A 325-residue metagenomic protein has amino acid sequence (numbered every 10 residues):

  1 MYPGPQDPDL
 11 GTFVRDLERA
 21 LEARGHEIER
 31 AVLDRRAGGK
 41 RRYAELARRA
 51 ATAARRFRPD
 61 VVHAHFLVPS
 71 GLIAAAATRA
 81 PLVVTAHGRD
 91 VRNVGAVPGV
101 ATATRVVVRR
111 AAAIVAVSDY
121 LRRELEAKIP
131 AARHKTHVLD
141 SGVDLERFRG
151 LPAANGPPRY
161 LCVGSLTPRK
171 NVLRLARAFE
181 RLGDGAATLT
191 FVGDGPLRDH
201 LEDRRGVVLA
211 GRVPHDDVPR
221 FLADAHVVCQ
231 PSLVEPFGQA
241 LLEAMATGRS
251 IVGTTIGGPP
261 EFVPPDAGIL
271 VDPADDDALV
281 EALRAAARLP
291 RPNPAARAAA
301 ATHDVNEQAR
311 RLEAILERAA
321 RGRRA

Functional and structural regions predicted by a protein language model:
D9, P290-E317: A charged, aromatic-enriched C-terminal amphipathic alpha-helix characteristic of glycosyltransferases across folds
V108, R212-V213, R220-A225: Short alpha-helical donor nucleotide-sugar binding micro-motif in glycosyltransferases
Y120, G142: Carbohydrate-associated surface elements
P152-E180, T190: Conserved donor-binding/catalytic core segment of Leloir-type glycosyltransferases
D199-D216: Nucleotide-activated donor-binding/catalytic signature segment of Leloir-type glycosyltransferases, i.e., the conserved
L233: Aromatic "clamp/platform" in nucleotide-sugar-dependent glycosyltransferases that forms part of the donor/acceptor
S250-G253: Short hydrophobic beta-strand element within catalytic cores of glycosyltransferases and related nucleotide-activated
P265, I269-D276, A285-P290: Conserved acidic donor-binding segment of nucleotide-sugar-dependent glycosyltransferases
